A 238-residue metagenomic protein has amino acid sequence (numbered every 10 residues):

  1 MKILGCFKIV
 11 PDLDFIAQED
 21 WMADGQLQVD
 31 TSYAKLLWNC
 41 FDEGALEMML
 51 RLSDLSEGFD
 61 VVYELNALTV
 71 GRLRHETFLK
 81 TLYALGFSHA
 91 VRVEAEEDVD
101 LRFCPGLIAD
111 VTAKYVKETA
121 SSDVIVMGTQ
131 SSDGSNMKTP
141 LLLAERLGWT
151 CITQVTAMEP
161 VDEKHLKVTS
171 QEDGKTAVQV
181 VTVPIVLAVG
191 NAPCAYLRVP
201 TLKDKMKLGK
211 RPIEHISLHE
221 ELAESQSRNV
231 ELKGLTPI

Functional and structural regions predicted by a protein language model:
M1-N66: N-terminal beta-strand-loop-alpha-helix module at the start of alpha/beta ligand-binding or catalytic domains
D24-K35, S88-E96, S121-M127: Glycine/charged-rich beta-loop-alpha catalytic/anionic-binding loops adjacent to active sites
E64-R72, R92: Short internal beta-strands
G71-R74, Q130-S135: Gly/Ser/Thr-rich loops at beta-strand to alpha-helix junctions that form or flank small-molecule/cofactor-binding
T77-V111: A glycine-rich helix N-cap at a beta->alpha junction
T112-S122: Glycine-rich phosphate-binding loop signature in dinucleotide/nucleotide-binding domains
G134-W149: Short Gly/Thr/Asp-enriched flexible loops that form oxyanion-binding sites at enzyme active sites
V155-I238: Electrostatically charged, flexible surface regions
